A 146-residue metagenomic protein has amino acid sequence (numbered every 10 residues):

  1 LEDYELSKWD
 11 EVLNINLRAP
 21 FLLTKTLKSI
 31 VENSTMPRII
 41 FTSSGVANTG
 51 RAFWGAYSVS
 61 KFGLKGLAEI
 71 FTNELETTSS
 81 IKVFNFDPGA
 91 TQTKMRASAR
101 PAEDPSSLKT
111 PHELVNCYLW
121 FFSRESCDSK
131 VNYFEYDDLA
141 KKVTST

Functional and structural regions predicted by a protein language model:
L1, K8-D10: Substrate-binding pocket helix/loop in short-chain dehydrogenase/reductase
T24, S60: Active-site helix of classical SDR
S29, E69, N73-T77: Alpha-helical segment proximal to the catalytic Tyr-Lys
S44: Residue(s) in the substrate-gating loop at a strand-loop-helix junction that position the organic substrate next
A47, G89-Q92: Conserved sequence/active-site signature of Rossmann-fold short-chain dehydrogenase/reductase
G50-S58, I70: Active-site loop-to-helix junction immediately N-terminal to the catalytic Tyr of the SDR YXXXK motif in Rossmann-fold
I81, N85-F86, T93, P101-S145: C-terminal helical subdomain
